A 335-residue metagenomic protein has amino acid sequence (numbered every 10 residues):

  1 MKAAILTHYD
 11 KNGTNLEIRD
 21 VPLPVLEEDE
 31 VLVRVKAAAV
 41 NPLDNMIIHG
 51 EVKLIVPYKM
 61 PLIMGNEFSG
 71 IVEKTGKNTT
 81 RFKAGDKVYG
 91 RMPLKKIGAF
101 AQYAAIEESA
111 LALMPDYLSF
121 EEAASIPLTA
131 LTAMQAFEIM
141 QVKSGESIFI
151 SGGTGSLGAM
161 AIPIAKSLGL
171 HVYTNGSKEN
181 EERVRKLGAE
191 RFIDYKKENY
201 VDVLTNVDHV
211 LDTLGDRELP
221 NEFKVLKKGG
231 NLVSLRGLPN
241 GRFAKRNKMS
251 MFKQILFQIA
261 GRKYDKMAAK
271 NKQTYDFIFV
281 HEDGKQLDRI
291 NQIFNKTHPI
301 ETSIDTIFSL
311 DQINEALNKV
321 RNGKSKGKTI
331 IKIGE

Functional and structural regions predicted by a protein language model:
P22-A39, V52-I97: Glycine-rich beta-strand-centered segment in the early N-terminal region that forms part of a ligand/cofactor-binding
P57, G90-G152: NAD(P)H dinucleotide-binding glycine-rich loop of Rossmann-like/cofactor-binding domains, especially the beta1-alpha1
K77-N78, V172-R183, R217, N240-G241: Short glycine/proline-centered loop/turn elements that form peptide/ligand docking sites
A130-K197: Mid-domain Rossmann-like dinucleotide-binding core that forms the NAD(H)/NADP(H) cofactor-binding site
D202-H209: A short acidic, Gly/Pro-enriched loop at the edge of an enzyme's catalytic core that lines a small-molecule cofactor
R217-P299, I333-E335: Glycine-rich phosphate-binding loop and adjacent beta-alpha segment of Rossmann(oid) nucleotide-cofactor-binding
Q292, T297-T306, N314-E335: C-terminal capping/lid region of NAD(P)-dependent oxidoreductase domains
